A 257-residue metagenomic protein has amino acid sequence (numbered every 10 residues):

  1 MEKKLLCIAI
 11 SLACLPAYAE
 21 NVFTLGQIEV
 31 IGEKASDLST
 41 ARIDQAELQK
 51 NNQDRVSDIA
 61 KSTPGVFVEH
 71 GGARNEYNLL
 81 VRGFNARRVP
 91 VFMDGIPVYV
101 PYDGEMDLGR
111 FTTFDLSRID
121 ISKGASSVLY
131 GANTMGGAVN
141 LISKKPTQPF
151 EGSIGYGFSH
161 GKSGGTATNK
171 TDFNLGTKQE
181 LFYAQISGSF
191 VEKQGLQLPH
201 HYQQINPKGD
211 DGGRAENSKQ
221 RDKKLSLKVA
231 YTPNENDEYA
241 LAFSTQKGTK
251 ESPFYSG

Functional and structural regions predicted by a protein language model:
M1-N21: Cleavable N-terminal targeting peptides that direct proteins into the secretory/outer-membrane pathway or into
A9, D58-I59, N174, K228: Generic structural signal for isolated residues within well-ordered alpha-helices
S11, A35-S36, K123, K162-K170: Short, charged, low-hydrophobicity "junction" segments
L15, I28-V30, N174-T177: Alpha-helix C-terminal capping segments
A17-Y18, G109, I119, Q194-G195 (+1 more regions): A short hydrophobic/aromatic micro-motif that marks alpha-helical segments and, especially, helix-coil
E20-P149: Acidic, small-polar-rich N-terminal luminal/periplasmic segments of exported/outer-membrane proteins
Q148-T166, K170-G257: Periplasmic-side early beta-strands and strand-to-turn transitions of outer-membrane beta-barrels
